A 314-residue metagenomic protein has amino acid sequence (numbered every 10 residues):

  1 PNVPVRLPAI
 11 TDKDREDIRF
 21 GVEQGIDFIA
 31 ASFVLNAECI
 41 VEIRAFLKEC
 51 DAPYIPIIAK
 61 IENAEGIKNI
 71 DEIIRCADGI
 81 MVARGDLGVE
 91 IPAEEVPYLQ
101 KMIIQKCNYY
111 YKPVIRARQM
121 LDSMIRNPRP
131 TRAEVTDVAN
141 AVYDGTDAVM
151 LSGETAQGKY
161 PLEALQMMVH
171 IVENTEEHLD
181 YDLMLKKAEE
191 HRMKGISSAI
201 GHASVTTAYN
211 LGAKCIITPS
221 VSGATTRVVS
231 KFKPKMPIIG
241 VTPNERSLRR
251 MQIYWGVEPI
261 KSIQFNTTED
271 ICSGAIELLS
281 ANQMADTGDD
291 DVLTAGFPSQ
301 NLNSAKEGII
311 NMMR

Functional and structural regions predicted by a protein language model:
P1-R314: Non-catalytic helical/linker scaffolds that mediate oligomerization, partner binding, and domain coupling around large
